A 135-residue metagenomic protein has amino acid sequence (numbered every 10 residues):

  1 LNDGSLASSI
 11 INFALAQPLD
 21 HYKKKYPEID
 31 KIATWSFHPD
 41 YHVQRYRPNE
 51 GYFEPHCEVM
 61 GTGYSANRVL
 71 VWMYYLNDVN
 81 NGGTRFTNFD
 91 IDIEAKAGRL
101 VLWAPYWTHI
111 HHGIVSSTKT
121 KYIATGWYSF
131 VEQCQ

Functional and structural regions predicted by a protein language model:
L1-L100, T108-Q135: Fe(II)/2-oxoglutarate oxygenase catalytic core
